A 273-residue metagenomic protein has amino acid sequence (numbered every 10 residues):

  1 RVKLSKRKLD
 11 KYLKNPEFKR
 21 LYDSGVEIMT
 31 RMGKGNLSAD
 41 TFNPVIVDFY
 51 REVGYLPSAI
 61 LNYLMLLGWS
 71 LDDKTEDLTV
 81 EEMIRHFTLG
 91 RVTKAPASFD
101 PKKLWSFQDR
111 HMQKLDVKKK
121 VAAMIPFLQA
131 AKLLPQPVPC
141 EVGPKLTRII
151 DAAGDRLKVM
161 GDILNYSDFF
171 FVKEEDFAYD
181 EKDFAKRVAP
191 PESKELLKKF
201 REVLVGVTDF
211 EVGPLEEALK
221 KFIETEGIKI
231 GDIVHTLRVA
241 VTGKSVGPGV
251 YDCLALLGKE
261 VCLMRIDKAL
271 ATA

Functional and structural regions predicted by a protein language model:
R1-F107, H111, I125-F127, H235 (+3 more regions): Alpha-helical recognition segments enriched in aromatics with Gly/Pro capping that present substrate-recognition
E52, D109-Q113, K158, V205-T208 (+4 more regions): Amphipathic alpha-helical interaction elements
D72-T75, P96, V138, E211 (+2 more regions): Short, surface-exposed helix-loop/turn micro-motifs enriched in polar/charged residues
T75-L78, F99, K119, P214 (+2 more regions): Alpha-helix N-cap and coil->helix boundary residues
M83-V92, A131, A153, F177 (+2 more regions): Short, mixed-charge aromatic SLiMs
F107, L115-K118: Near-N-terminal "mature-domain entry" segment
V117-E226: Small-residue-rich helix-loop
V212-T272: Charged substrate- and nucleic-acid-binding regions of tRNA-handling and nucleotidyl-transfer enzymes, centered on
